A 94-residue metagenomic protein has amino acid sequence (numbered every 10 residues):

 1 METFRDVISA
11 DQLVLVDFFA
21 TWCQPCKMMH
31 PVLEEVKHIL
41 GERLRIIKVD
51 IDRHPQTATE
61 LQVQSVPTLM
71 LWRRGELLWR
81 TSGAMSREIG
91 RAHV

Functional and structural regions predicted by a protein language model:
M1-V14, P55: A short beta-strand-turn-helix
Q12, F19-W22, S65: Short pre-active-site segment immediately N-terminal to redox-active cysteine/selenocysteine motifs in thiol-based
L15-V16, I46, L69: Hydrophobic beta-strand anchors of alpha/beta hydrolase catalytic cores
C23, A92-V94: Conserved small/polar residues in nucleotide/adenosyl-binding loops
K27-G41: Typically the conserved alpha-helix immediately C-terminal to a functionally engaged Cys/Sec in thioredoxin-like
V49-A58: Structural microenvironment flanking redox-active thiols in thiol-disulfide oxidoreductases
T59-Q64: A short glycine-leucine-enriched loop at secondary-structure breakpoints that most characteristically corresponds
S65, L71-R91: Non-catalytic, surface beta->alpha helical segment in thiol-disulfide oxidoreductase systems
